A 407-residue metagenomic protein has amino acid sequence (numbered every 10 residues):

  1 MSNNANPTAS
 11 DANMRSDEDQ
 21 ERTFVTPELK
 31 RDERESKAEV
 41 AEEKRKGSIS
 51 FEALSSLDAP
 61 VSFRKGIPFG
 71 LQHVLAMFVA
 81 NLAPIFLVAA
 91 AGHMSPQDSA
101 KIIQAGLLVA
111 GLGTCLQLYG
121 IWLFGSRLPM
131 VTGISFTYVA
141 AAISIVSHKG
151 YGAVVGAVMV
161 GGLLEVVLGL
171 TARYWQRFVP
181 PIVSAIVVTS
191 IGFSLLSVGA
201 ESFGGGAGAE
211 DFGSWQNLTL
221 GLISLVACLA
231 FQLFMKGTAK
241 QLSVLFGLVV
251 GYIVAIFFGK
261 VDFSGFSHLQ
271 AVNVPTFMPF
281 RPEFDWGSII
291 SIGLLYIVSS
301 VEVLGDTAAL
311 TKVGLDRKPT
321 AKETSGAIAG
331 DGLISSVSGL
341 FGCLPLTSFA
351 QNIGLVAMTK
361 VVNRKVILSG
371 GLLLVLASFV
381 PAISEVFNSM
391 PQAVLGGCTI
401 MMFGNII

Functional and structural regions predicted by a protein language model:
E21-P129, T137-I145: N-terminal signal-anchor module of multipass membrane proteins
E28, E33-E35, A91, S95-K101 (+4 more regions): Flexible hinge motifs at transmembrane-helix junctions and intramembrane kinks/re-entrant loops in multi-pass membrane
S55-S62, M278-W286, T320-A321: Helix-boundary and loop/linker segments of multi-pass membrane transporters
F63, A89-G125, G293-R364: Membrane-embedded helical hairpins/re-entrant loop segments and their flanking transmembrane helices within multi-pass
P84, L108-G113, T132-S147, S190-L195 (+5 more regions): Hydrophobic alpha-helical segments within and immediately flanking transmembrane helices of multi-pass membrane proteins
I85-A89, V139-S147, R173, S197-G204 (+4 more regions): Generic transmembrane alpha-helix signature in multi-pass membrane proteins, especially transporters/channels
P96, K101, L123-F136, R177-I186 (+4 more regions): Short, non-helical or kinked segments that cap or interrupt transmembrane helices
I145-S264, S369-I407: Membrane-embedded alpha-helical modules
